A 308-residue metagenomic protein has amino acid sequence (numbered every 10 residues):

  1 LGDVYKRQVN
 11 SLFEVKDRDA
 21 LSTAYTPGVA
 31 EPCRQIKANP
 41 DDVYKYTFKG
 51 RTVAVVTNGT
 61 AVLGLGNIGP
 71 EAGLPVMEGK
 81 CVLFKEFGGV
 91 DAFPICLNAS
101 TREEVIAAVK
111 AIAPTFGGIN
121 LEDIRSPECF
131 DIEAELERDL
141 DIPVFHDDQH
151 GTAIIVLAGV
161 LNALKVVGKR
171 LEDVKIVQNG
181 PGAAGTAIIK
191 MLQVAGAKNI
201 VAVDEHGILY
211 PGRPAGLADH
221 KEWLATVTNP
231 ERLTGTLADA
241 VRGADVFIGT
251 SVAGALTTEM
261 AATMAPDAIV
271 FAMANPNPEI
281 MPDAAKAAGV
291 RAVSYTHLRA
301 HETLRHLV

Functional and structural regions predicted by a protein language model:
G2-Q8, T296-T303: Conserved small/polar residues in nucleotide/adenosyl-binding loops
D3-I142: N-terminal ligand-binding/catalytic initiation module
E71-P75, I154-V241: Glycine-rich phosphate/diphosphate-binding loop of Rossmann-like nucleotide-binding domains
P94, N120-D123, V144-D147, Q178 (+4 more regions): General beta-strand structural signal in soluble alpha/beta enzymes
E103, K221-A262: A structured beta-alpha segment of the ubiquitous adenosine-cofactor-binding alpha/beta core
V241, L256-M281: Accessory "access/gating" subregions that flank catalytic or transport cores
A274-L298: Rossmann-fold NAD(P)-binding glycine/threonine-rich loop
